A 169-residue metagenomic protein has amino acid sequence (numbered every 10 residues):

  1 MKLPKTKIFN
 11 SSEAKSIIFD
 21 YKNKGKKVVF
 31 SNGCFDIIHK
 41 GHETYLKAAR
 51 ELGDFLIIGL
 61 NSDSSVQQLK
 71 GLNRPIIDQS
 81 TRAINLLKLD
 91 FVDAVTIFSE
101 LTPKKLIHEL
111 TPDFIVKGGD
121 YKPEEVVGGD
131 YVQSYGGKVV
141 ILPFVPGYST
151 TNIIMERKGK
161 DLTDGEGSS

Functional and structural regions predicted by a protein language model:
M1-S169: Nucleotidyltransferase catalytic core that binds NTPs
